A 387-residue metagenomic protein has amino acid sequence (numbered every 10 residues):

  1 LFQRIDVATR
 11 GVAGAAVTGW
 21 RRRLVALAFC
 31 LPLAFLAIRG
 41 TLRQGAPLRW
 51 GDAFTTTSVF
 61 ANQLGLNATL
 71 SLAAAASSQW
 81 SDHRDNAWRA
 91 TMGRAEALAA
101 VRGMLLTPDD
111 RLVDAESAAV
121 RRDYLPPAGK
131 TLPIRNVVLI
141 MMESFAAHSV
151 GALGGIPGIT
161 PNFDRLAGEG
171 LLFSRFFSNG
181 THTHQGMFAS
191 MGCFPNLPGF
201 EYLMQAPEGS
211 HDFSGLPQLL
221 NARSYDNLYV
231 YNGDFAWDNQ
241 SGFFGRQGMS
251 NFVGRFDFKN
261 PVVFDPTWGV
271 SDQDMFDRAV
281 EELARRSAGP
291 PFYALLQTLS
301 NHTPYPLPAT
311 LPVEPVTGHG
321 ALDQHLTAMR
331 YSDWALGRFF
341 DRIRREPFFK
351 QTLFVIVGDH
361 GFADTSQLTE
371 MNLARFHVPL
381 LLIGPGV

Functional and structural regions predicted by a protein language model:
L1, L27, T56-S58: Ligand-binding pockets and gating/stacking loops
L1-R10: Membrane-embedded alpha-helical segments of integral membrane proteins
T9-A15, H319: Juxtamembrane inter-helical linkers in multi-pass membrane proteins
A16-Q44: Internal/C-terminal transmembrane anchor helices
R43-V387: Soluble catalytic regions of membrane-associated enzymes that act on cell-envelope and secretory-pathway components
